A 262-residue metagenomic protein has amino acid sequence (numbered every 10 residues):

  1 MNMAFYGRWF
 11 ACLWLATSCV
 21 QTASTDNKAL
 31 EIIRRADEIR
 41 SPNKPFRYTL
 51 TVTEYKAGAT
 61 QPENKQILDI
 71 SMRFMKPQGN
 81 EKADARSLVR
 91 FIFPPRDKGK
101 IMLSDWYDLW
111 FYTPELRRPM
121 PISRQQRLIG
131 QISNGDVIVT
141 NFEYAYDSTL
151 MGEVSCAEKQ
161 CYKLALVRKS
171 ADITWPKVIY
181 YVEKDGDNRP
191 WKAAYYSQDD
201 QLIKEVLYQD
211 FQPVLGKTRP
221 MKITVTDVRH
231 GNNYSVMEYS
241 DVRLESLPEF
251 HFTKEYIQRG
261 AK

Functional and structural regions predicted by a protein language model:
N2-C12: Sec-dependent signal peptide recognition, specifically the positively charged N-region followed immediately by
C12-Q21: Hydrophobic h-region of N-terminal signal peptides that target proteins for export in Gram-negative bacteria
A23-P45, T51-V52, T60-N64, P95-P176 (+2 more regions): Flexible, processing/modification-adjacent segments and terminal tails in exported/periplasmic/extracellular proteins
A36-D37, D69-Q78, Y208-P213: Extended lipid/amphipathic-ligand handling interfaces
D37-F46, N80-K82, P213-K217: Edge/loop elements at the starts and ends of beta-strands within beta-rich repeat scaffolds
Y48-K82: N-terminal, post-signal-peptide region of Sec/Tat-exported proteins
I70-L103: Functional cores of ribonucleases/endoribonucleases
D108, R118-I122, V137, K159-K254: Gly/Pro-enriched, hydrophobic low-complexity segments that function as extracytoplasmic propeptides/linkers
